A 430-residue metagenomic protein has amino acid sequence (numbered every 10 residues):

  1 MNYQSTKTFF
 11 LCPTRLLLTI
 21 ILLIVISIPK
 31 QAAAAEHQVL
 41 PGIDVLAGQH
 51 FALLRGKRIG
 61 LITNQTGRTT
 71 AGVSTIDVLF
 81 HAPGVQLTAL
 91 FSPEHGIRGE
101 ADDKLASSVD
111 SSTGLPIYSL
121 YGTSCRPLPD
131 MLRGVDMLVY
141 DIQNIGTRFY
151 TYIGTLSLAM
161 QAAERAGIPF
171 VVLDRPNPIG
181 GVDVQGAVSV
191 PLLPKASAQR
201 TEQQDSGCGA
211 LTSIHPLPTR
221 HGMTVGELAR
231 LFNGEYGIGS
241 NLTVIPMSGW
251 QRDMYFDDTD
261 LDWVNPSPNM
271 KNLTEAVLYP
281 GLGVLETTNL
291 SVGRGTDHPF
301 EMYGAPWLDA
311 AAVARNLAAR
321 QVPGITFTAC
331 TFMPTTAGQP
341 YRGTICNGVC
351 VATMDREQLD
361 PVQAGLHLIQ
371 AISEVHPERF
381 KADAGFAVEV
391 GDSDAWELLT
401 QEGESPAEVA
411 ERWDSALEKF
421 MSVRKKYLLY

Functional and structural regions predicted by a protein language model:
R15-S27: Bacterial N-terminal signal peptides
Q86-E94, L173: Short internal beta-strands
R98-K104, V171-Q203: Glycine-rich, charge-decorated loop segments at or immediately adjacent to ligand/cofactor-binding or catalytic sites
D103-V135, T147: Glycine-rich oxoanion-binding loops at beta->alpha junctions
N144-L156: Glycine/threonine-rich flexible loop motifs
E202-Y279: Conserved anion/nucleotide-ligand pocket segment
W250-C330: Glycine-rich, aromatic-lined ligand/substrate-binding cores of catalytic and carbohydrate-binding domains
G304-R412: Conserved functional hotspot residues or short segments at active or partner-binding sites across diverse domains
